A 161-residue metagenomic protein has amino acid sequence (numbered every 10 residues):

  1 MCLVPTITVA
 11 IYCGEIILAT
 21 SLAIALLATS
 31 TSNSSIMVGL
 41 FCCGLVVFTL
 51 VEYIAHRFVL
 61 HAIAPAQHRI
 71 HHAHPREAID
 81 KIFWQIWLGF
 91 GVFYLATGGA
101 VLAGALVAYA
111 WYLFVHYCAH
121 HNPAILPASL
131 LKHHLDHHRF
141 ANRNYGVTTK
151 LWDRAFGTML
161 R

Functional and structural regions predicted by a protein language model:
M1-T29: Topogenic membrane-insertion module of multi-pass membrane proteins
C2-C13, A62-I63, P75-I82, H121-L130 (+1 more regions): Interhelical loop and helix-boundary elements at the membrane-water interface of polytopic inner-membrane proteins
I7-G14, S35-C43, Q85, A100-G104: Alpha-helical transmembrane segments of integral membrane proteins
A23-F41, F93-L102: Helix-coil boundary and interhelical linker segments in multi-pass alpha-helical membrane proteins
C43-L60, A105-I125: Transmembrane alpha-helical segments that form the membrane-embedded catalytic/substrate-channel core of multi-pass
H56, H68, H116, H134 (+1 more regions): Divalent metal-coordination and catalytic microenvironments
A62, H121-R161: Membrane-proximal soluble regions of multi-pass membrane proteins
A64-V92: Juxtamembrane helix-capping/reentrant segments at transmembrane boundaries
